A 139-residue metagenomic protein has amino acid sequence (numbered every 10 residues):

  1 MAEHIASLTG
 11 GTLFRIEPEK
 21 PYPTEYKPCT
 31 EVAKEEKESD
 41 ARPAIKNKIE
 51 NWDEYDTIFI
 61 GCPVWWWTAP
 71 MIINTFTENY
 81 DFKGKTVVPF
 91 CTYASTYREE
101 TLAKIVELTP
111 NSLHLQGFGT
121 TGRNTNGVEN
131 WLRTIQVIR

Functional and structural regions predicted by a protein language model:
M1-I60, W67-A69, N74, E78 (+1 more regions): N-terminal beta1-alpha1-beta2 submodule of the flavodoxin-like/Rossmannoid cofactor-binding fold
T12, K83, S112-L113: Secondary-structure boundary/capping positions in well-ordered alpha/beta enzyme cores
I16, A69, V87, Q116-G117: Residue-level detector of family-conserved "landmark" positions at structurally sensitive sites
E19, W65, Y93-T96: Short glycine-enriched loops at secondary-structure junctions
W52, E78-G84, E107-T109: Short, conserved loop/helix-junction motifs that constitute active-site signature segments in enzyme catalytic cores
I60-G61, P89: Redox-cofactor binding/interface segments in oxidoreductases and associated redox assembly factors
P70-M71, F76-T92: N-terminal/domain-start segments enriched in small and hydrophobic, helix-friendly residues, covering either
V88-N124: Short, glycine-/small-residue-rich phosphate/pyrophosphate-handling segment
